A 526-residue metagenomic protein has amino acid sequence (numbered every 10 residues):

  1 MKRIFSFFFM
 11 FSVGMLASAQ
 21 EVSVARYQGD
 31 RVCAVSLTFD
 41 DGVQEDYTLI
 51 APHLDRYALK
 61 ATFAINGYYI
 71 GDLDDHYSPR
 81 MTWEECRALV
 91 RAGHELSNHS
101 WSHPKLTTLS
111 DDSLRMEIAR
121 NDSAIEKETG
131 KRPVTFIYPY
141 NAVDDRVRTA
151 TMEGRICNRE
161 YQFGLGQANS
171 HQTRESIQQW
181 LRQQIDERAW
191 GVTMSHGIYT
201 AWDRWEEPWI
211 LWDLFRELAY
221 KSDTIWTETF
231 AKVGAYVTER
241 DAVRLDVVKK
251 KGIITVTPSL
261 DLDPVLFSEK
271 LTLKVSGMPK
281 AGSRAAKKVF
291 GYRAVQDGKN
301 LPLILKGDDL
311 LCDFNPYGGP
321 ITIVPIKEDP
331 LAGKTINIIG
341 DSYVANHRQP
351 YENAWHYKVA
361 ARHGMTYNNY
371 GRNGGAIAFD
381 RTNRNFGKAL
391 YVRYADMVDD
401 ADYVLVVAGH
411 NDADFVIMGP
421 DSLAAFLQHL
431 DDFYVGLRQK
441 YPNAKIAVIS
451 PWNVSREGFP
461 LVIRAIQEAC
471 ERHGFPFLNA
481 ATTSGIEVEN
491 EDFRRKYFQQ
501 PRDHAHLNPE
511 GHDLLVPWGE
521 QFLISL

Functional and structural regions predicted by a protein language model:
M1-Q20: Bacterial Sec-dependent N-terminal signal peptides
E21-S23, D46-H53, G71-A92, E117-A124 (+7 more regions): Alpha-helical scaffolding within the catalytic cores of extracellular/periplasmic polymer-degrading hydrolases
E21-Y27, I65, G71-D72, E126 (+3 more regions): C-terminal domain-boundary segment and adjacent tail
C33-V35, D55-R148, M152-A168, W190-T200 (+1 more regions): Metal-dependent polysaccharide deacetylase catalytic core of the NodB/CE4 family, i.e., the active-site-bearing domain
I70-L73, T335-I338, Y343-Q428, E457: Conserved SGNH/GDSL esterase-like catalytic core that processes O-acyl groups on lipids and polysaccharides
I304-E328: C-terminal beta-strand-rich structural cap/linker in extracellular carbohydrate-active enzymes
N383, W452-L526: Catalytic His-Asp segment of secreted/periplasmic serine-dependent ester chemistry enzymes
H410-N411, Y434-I466: Active-site segments of SGNH/GDSL-like serine hydrolases that catalyze O-acetyl group transfer/hydrolysis on lipids
